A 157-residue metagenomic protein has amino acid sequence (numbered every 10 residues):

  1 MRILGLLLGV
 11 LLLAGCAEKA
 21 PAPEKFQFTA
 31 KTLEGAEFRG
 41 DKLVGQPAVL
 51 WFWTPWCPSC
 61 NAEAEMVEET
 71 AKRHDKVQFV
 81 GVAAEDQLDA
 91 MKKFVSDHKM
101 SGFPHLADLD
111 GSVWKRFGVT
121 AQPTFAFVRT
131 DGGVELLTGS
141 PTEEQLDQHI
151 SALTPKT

Functional and structural regions predicted by a protein language model:
M1-A14: Sec-dependent bacterial lipoprotein signal peptides
C16-G40: N-terminal "domain-start" segment that seeds a small globular fold
G40-N61: Short active-site neighborhood of thiol/selenol oxidoreductases, capturing the structured segment around
V49-L50, F79, F125: Hydrophobic beta-strand anchors of alpha/beta hydrolase catalytic cores
N61-H98, L109-V113: Structural microenvironment flanking redox-active thiols in thiol-disulfide oxidoreductases
S96-G102, L109-L153: Thiol/disulfide oxidoreductase modules built on the thioredoxin-like
